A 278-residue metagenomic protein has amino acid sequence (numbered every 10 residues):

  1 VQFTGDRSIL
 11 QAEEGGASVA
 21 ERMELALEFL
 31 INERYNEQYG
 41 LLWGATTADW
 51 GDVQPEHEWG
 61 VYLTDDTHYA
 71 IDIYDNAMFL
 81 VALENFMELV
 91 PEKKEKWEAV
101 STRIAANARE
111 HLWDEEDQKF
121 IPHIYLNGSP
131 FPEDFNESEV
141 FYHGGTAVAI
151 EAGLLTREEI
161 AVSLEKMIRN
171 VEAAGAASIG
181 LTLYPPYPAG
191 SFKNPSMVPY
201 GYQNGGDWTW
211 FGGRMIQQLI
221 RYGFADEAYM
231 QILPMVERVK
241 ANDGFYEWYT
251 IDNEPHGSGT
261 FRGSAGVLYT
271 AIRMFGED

Functional and structural regions predicted by a protein language model:
V1-W43, I73-A77, E139, G206-A228 (+2 more regions): Aromatic-rich carbohydrate-recognition surfaces in CAZymes
T4-R7, Y142-T146, S191-P195, W210-F211 (+1 more regions): Short acidic (Asp/Glu) and glycine-rich catalytic loops that position anionic groups and cofactors
Y35-G44, H68-D72, M78-P185, A189 (+2 more regions): Catalytic cores of carbohydrate-active enzymes
T46-D49, Q54: Dinucleotide-binding/catalytic capping subdomain of oxidoreductase cores
V53-T67: A short, charged helix-loop
L63, P130-E133, M197-V198: Extracytoplasmic loops and strand-loop junctions of Gram-negative outer membrane beta-barrel proteins
T67-I71, V198-G201: A ubiquitous short alpha-helical element
I179-W208: Generic long, charged, amphipathic alpha-helical segments
